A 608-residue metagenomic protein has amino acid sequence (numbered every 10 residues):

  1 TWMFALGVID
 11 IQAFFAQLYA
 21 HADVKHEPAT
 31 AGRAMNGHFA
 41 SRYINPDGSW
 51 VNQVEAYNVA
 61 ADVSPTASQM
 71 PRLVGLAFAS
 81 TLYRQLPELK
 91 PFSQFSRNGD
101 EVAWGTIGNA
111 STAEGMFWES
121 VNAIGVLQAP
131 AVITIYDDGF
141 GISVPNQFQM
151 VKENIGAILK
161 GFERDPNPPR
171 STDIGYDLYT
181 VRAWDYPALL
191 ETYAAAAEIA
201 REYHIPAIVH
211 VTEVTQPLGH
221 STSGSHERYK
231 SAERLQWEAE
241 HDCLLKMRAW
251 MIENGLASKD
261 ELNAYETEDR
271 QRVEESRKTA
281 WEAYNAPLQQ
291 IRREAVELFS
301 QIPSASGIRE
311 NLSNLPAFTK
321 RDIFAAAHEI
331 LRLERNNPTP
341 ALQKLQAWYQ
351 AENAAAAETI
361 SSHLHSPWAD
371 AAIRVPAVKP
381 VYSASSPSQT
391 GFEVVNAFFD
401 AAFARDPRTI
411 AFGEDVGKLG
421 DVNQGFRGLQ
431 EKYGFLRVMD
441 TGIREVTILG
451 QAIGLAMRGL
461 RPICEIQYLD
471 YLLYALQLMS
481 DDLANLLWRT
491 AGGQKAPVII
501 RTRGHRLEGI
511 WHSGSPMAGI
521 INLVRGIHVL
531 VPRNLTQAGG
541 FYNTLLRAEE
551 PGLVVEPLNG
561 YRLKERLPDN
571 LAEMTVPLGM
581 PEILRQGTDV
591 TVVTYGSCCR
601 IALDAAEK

Functional and structural regions predicted by a protein language model:
T1, A31-A34, N52-P71, V181-Y186 (+5 more regions): Active-site nucleophile and cofactor-binding loops and adjacent substrate-binding regions of central metabolic enzymes
T1, G175, V211-T212, Q216-Y433: Conserved acidic/glycine
T1-R42, Q424-Q451, A456, I463 (+1 more regions): Active-site cofactor/substrate anionic-group-binding motifs, chiefly glycine- and Lys/Arg-rich phosphate-binding loops
T1-T134, G139-G141, P145-S171, I510-H512 (+2 more regions): Cofactor-binding active-site loop characterized by glycine-rich and histidine/acidic residues
D23-P28, G125-T134, R164, R437-D440 (+2 more regions): A glycine-rich helix N-cap at a beta->alpha junction
F78-A79, P87-S96, P166-P169, V394-A402 (+3 more regions): Glycine-/acidic-rich phosphate or pyrophosphate-binding loops and their flanking alpha/beta elements
T81-R84, F92-E101, K152-A195, A239-E268 (+1 more regions): Conserved thiamine diphosphate
Y186-T222, A264-I302, G493-A572: Structural signature of the thiamine diphosphate
